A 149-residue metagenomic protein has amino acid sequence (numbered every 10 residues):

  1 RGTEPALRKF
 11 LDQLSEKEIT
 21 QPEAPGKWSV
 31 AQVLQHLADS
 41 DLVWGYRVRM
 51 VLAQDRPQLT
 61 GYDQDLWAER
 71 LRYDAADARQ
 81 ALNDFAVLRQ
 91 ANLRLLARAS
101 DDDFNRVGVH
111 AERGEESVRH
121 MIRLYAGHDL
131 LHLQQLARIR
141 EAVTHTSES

Functional and structural regions predicted by a protein language model:
R1-T3, L34-R47, Q80-V87: Short charge-dense sequence patches
R1-W28: A glycine-rich, hydrophobic loop/mini-helix early in the fold
T3-F10, A68-N105, Y125: Acidic/histidine-rich alpha-helical segments that form the ligand environment of transition-metal centers
L7, L14, L34-L37, L96: Generic leucine side-chain signal with a strong bias for well-ordered alpha-helical environments
T20-A68, L93-R94, D101, V107-S149: Short, contiguous alpha-helical
